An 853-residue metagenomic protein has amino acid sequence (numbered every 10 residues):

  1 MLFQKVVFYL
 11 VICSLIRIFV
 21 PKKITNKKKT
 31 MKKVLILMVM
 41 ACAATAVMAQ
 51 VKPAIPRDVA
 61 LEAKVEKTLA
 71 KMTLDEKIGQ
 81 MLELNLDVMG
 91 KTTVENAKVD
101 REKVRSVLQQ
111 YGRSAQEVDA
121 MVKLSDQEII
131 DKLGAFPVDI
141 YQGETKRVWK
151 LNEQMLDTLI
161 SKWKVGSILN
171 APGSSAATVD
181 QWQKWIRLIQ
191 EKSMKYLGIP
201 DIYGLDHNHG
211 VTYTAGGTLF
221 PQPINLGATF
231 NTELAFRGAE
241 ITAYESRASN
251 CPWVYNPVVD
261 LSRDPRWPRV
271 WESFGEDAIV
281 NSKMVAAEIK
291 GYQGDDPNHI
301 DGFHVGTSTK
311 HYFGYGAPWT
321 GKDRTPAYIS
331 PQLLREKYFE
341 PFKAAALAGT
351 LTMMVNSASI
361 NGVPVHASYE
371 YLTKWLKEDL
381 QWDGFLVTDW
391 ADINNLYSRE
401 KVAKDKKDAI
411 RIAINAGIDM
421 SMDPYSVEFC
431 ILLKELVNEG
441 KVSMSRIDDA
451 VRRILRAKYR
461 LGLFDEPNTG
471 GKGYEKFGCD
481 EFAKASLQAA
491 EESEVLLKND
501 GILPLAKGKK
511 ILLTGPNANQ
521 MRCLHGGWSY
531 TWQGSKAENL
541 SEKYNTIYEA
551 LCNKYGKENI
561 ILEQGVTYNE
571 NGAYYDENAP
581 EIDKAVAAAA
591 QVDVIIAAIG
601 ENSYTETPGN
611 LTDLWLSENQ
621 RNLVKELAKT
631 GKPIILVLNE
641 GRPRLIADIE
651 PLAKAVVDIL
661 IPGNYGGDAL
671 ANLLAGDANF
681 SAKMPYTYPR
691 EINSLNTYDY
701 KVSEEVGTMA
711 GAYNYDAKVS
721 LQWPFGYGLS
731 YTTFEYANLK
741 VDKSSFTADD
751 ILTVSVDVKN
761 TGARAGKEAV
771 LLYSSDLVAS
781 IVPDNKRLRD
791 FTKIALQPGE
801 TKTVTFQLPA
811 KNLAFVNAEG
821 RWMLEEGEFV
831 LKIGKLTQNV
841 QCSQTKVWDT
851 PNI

Functional and structural regions predicted by a protein language model:
M1-P53: Bacterial Sec-dependent N-terminal signal peptides
A46-A814, E825-I833, T837: Glycoside hydrolase catalytic-domain context in secreted enzymes
N817-E819: Flexible, membrane-facing loop/turn or short amphipathic-helix motifs that contact lipid bilayers or gate lipid-binding
Q838-I853: Short beta-strand elements
